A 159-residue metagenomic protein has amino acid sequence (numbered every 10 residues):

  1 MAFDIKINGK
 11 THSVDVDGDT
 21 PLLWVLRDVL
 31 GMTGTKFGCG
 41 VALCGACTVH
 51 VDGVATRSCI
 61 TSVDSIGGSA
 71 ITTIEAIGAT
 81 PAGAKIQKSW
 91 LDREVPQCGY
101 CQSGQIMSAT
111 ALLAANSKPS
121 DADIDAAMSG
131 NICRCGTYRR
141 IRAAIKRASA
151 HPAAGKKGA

Functional and structural regions predicted by a protein language model:
M1-A159: Signature of N-terminal electron-transfer/Fe-S-associated modules in redox systems
